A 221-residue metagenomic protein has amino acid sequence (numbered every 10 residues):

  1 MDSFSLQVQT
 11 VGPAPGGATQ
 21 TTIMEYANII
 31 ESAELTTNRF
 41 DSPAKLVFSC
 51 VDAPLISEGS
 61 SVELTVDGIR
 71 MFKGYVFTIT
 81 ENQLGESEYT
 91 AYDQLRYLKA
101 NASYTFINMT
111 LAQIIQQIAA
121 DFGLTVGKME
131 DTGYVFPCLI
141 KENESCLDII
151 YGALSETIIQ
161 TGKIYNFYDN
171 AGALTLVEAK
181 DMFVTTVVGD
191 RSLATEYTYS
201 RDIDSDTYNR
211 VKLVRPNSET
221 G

Functional and structural regions predicted by a protein language model:
M1-S103, V188-S200: Assembly/oligomerization scaffold segments
M1-T10, Y151, S155, G162-G221: Acidic, small/polar-enriched beta strand-loop surface segments
P43, L124-G127: Helix-boundary capping/turn motifs
Q83, L95, G133, D181-F183: Residue-level detector of flexible, active-site-proximal loop/helix-junction positions within diverse enzyme catalytic
L95-Q117, K128-G152: Short acidic/polar beta-strand-loop edge motifs in secreted extracellular and Gram-negative envelope-associated
A119-L124, L154-I159: Sec-exported extracytoplasmic/periplasmic mature domains
V126-C138, G162-A173: Short, surface-exposed recognition loops or helix-turn segments adjacent to catalytic cores
